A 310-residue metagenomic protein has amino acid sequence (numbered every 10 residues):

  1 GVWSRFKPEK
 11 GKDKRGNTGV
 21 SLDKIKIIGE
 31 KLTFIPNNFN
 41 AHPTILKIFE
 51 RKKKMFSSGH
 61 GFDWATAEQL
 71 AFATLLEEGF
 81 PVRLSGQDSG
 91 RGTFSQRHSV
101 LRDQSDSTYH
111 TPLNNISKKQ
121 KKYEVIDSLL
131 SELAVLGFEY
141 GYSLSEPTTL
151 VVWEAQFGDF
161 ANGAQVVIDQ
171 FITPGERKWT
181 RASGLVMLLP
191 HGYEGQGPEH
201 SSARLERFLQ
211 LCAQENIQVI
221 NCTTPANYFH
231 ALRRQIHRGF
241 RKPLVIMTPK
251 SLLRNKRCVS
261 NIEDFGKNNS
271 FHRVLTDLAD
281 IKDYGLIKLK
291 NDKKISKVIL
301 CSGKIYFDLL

Functional and structural regions predicted by a protein language model:
G1-N221, P225-L310: Flexible, glycine-rich loop/tail regions that form catalytic "lids" or insertion modules at the edges of active sites
